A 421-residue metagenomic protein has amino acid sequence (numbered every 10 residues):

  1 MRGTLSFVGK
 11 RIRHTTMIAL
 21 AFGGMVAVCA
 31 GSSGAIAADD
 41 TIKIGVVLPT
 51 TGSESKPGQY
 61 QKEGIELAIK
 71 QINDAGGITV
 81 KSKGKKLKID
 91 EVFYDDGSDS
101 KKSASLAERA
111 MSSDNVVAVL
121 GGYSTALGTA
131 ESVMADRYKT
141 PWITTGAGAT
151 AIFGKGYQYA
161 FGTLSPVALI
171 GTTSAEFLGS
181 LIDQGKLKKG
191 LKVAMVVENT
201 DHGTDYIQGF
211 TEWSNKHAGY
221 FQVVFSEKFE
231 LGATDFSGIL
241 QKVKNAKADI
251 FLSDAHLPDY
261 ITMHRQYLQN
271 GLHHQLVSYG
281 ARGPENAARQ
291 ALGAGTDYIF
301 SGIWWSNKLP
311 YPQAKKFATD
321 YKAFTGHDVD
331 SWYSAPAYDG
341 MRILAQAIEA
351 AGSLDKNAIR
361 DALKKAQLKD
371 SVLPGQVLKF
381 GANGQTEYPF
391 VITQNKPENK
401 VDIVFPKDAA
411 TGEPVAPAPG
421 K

Functional and structural regions predicted by a protein language model:
M1-K43, P419-K421: Short, low-complexity disordered leader/linker segments with a strong preference for bacterial N-terminal type II
G34-V46, V80-K88, D183-L191: Immediate post-signal peptide segment of exported/extracytoplasmic ligand-binding proteins
G45-E66, Y94-S100, Y123-A126, V196-D205 (+3 more regions): Extracytoplasmic "Venus flytrap"
K56-E63, A75-G154, T163, K228-S237 (+2 more regions): Beta-alpha junction/loop-to-helix N-cap segments that form part of ligand/metal-binding clefts
P57, Q61-A68, S103-A107, N115 (+15 more regions): Stable alpha-helical elements in mature extracytoplasmic
S113-V224, Q275-S301, N307-K308: Extracytoplasmic ligand/sensor domains, especially the bilobed periplasmic-binding protein
Q266-Y338, E349, P406-G420: Extracellular/periplasmic periplasmic-binding protein-like sensory domains
A323-S331, A345-D402: Segments of small-molecule ligand-sensing domains
